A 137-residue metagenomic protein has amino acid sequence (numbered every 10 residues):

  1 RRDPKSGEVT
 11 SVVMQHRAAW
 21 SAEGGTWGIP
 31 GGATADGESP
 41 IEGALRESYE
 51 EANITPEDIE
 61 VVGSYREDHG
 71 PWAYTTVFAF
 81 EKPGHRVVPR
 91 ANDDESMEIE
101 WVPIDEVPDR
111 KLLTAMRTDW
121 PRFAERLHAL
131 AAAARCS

Functional and structural regions predicted by a protein language model:
R1-I29, P56: N-terminal strand-loop-strand
G32-R135: Unchanged
